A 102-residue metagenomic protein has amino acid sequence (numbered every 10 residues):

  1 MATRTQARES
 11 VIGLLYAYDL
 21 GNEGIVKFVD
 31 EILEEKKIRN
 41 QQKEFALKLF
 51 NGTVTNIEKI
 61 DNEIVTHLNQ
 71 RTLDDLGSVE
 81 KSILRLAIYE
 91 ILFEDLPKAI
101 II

Functional and structural regions predicted by a protein language model:
M1-I102: N-terminal interaction/assembly modules
